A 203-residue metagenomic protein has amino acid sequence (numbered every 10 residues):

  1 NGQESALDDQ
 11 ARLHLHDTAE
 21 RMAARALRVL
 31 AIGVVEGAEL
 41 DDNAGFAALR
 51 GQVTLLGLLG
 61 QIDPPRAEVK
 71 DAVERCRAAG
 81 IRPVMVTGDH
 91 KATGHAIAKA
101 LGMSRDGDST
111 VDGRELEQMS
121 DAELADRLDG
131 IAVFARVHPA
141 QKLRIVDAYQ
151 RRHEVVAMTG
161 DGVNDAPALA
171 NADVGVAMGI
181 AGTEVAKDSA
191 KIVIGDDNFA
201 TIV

Functional and structural regions predicted by a protein language model:
N1-N164, A170-V174: Cytosolic catalytic headpiece
E123-D126, Q150, A170, A181-V203: Non-transmembrane, extramembrane segments of multi-pass ion/lipid transporters
M178: Zn-dependent metallopeptidase/amidohydrolase metal-coordination segment
